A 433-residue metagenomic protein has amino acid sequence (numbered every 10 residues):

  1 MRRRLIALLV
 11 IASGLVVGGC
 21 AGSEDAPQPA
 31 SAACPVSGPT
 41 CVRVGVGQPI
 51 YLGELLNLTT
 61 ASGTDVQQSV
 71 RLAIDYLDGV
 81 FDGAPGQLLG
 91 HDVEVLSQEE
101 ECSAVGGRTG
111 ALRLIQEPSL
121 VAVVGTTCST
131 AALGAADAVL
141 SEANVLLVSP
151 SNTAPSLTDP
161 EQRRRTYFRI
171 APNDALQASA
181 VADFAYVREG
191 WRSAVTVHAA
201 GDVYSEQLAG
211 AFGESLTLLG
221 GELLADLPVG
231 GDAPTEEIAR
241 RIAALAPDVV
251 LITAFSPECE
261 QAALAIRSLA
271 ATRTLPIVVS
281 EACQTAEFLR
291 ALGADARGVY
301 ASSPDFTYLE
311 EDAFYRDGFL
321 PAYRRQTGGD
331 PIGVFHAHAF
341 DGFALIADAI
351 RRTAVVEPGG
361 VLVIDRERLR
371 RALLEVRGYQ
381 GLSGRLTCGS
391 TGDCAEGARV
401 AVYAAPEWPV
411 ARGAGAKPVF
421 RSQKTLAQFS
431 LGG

Functional and structural regions predicted by a protein language model:
M1-R2: N-terminal secretory signal peptides that target proteins for export/translocation
L5-L9, C20-G433: Extracytosolic ligand-binding ectodomains
